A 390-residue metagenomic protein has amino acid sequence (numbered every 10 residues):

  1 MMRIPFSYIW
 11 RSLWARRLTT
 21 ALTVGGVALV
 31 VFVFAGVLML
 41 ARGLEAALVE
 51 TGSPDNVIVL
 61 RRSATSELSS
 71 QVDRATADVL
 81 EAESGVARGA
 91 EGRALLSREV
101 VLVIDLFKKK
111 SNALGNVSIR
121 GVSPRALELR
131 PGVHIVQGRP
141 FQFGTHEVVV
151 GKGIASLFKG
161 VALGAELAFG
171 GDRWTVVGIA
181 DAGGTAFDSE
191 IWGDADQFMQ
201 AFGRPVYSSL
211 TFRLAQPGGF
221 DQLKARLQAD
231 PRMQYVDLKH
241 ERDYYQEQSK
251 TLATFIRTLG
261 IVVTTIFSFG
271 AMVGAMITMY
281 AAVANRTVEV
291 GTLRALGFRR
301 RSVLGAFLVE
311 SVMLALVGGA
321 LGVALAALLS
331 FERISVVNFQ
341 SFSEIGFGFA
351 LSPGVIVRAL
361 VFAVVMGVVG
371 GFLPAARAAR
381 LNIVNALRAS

Functional and structural regions predicted by a protein language model:
R17-L44, A253-E289, V312-L321, V365-V369: Hydrophobic alpha-helical transmembrane segments of multi-pass inner-membrane transport and secretion
A28, F32-S118, Q137-R139, G144 (+3 more regions): Hydrophobic, regular-secondary-structure patches
L44-A47, G219, L223-V273, A282-A284 (+2 more regions): Peri-transmembrane interface segments
V57-R61, A155, A180-A182, R204-D230 (+1 more regions): A short beta-strand structural signal in non-transmembrane regions
L96-L102, A113-R125, P131-Q197, R204-P205: Hydrophobic secondary-structure segments that place a key small or acidic residue at a functional site
Y280, V288-I334, R358, F362-M366 (+1 more regions): Transmembrane alpha-helical interface segments in multi-pass membrane proteins
S330-V357: Short juxtamembrane loops and helix-capping segments at transmembrane helix boundaries of multi-pass membrane proteins
L351, V355-S390: C-terminal membrane-exit region of the final transmembrane helix in multipass inner-membrane proteins
